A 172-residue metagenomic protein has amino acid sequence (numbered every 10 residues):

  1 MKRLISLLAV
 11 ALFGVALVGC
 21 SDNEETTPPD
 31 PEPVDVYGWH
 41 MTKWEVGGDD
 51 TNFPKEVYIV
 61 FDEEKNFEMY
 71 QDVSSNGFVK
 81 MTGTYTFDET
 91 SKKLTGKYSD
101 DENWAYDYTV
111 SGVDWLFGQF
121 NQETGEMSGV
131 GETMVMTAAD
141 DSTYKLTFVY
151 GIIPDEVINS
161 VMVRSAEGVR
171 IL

Functional and structural regions predicted by a protein language model:
M1-L4: Positively charged n-region of N-terminal signal peptides that target proteins for export
S6-V10: Sec-dependent N-terminal signal peptides
F13-G14, D62: Single-residue recognition of alpha-helix boundary sites
V15-G19: C-terminal motif of bacterial Sec signal peptides marking the signal peptidase cleavage site
S21-M81, K93-L172: Lipid interaction determinants
